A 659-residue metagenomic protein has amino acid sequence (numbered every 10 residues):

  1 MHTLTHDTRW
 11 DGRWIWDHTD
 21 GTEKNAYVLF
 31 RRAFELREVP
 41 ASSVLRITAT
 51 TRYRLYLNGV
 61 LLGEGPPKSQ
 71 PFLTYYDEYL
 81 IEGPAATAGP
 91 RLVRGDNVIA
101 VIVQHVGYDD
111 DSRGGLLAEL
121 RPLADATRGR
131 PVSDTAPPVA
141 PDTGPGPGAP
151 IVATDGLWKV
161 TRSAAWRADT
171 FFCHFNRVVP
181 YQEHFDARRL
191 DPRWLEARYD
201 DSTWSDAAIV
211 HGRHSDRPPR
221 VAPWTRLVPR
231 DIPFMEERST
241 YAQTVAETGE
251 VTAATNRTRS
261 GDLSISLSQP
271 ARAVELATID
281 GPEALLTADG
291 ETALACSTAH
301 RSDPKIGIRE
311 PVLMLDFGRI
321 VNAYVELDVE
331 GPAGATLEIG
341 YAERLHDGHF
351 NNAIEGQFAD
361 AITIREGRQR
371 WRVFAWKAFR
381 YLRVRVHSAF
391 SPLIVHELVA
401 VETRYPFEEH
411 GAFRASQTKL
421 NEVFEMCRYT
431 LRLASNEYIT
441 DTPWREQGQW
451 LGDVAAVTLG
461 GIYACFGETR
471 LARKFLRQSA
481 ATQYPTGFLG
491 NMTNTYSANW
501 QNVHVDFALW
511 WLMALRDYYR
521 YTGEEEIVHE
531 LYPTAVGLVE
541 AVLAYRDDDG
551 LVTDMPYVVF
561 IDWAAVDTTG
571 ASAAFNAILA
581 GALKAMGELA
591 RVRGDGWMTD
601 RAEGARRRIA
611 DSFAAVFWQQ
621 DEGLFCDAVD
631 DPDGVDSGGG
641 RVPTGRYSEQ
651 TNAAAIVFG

Functional and structural regions predicted by a protein language model:
M1-W444, D453, R470-R473, N491-T493 (+2 more regions): Extracellular/oxidizing-compartment recognition motifs
R54-L55, G107-Y108, P406-E408, P485 (+2 more regions): Secretory-pathway/luminal and periplasmic proteins that interact with or process carbohydrate-rich
E64, K68-S69, V558-V559, P632: A generic structural motif
V98-Q104, N352, F358-I394, S416-V423 (+3 more regions): Aromatic-rich carbohydrate-recognition surfaces in CAZymes
M314-F317, R372, I439-L451, T495-A508 (+2 more regions): Solvent-exposed loop and edge beta-strand segments that line ligand/cofactor-binding and catalytic clefts
A342, K474, D600, G604-R607: Beta-rich carbohydrate-recognition and catalytic domains
A535, A602-A614: Short amphipathic alpha-helical coiled-coil/interface segments
M586-M598, A602: N-terminal leader/propeptide and maturation segments of large enzyme subunits in energy/redox metabolism and hydrolases
